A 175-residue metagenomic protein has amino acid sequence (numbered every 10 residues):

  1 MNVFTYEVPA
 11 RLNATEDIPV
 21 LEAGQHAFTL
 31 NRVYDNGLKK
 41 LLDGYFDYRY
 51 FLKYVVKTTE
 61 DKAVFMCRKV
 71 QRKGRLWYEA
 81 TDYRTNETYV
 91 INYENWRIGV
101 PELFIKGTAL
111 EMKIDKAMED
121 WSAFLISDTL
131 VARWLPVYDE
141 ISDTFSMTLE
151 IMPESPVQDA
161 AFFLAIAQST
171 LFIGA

Functional and structural regions predicted by a protein language model:
M1-A175: Intrinsically disordered, low-complexity proline/glycine-rich segments
